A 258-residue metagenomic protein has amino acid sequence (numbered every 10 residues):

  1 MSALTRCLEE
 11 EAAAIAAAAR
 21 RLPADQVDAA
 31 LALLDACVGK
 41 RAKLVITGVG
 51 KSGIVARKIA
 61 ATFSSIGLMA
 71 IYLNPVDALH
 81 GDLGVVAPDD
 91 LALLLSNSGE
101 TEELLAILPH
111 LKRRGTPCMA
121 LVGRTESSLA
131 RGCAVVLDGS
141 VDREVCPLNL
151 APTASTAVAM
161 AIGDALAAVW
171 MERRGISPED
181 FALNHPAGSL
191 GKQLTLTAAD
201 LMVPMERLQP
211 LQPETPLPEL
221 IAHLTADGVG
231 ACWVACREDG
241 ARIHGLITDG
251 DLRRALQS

Functional and structural regions predicted by a protein language model:
M1-K40: An N-terminal, well-structured beta->alpha segment
E11, G48, L93, L166 (+3 more regions): Terminal peptide-recognition signature
Q26-A30, A78-D82, E219-L220: Short acidic active-site motifs
D35, K43-A161, A165-W170: Glycine-rich phosphate-binding loops that contact phosphosugars or nucleotide phosphates
P152-L201: YjeF_N-associated NAD(P)HX repair module
A182-E206, I243-S258: Tandem CBS (Bateman) regulatory domains
L201, H223-L252: A glycine-centered beta-loop-beta connector
L211-V229, L256: The conserved cystathionine-beta-synthase
